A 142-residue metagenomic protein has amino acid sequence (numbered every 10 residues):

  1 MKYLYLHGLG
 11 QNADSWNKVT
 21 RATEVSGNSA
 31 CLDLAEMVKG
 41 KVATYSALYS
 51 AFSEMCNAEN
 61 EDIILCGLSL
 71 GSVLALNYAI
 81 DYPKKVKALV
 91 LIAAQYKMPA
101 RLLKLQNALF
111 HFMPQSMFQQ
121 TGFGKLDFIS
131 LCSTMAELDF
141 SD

Functional and structural regions predicted by a protein language model:
K2-G8: Short beta-strand element of the alpha/beta-hydrolase
G8-Q11, S69: Active-site glycine-rich loops that stabilize anionic/oxyanionic intermediates across multiple enzyme folds
G10-K18: Serine-hydrolase catalytic-loop signature spanning alpha/beta hydrolases and amidase-signature enzymes
N17-R21, A30-I64: Active-site loop/oxyanion-hole signature of alpha/beta-hydrolase fold enzymes
L65-G67, I92: Short beta-strand immediately N-terminal to the catalytic nucleophile in serine-hydrolase-like folds
G67-G71, A75: Gly/Ala-rich beta-loop-alpha elbow adjacent to hydrolase catalytic centers
I80, A88-S116: Flexible "cap/lid" loop of the alpha/beta hydrolase fold
S133-D142: Conserved serine/cysteine hydrolase catalytic core
